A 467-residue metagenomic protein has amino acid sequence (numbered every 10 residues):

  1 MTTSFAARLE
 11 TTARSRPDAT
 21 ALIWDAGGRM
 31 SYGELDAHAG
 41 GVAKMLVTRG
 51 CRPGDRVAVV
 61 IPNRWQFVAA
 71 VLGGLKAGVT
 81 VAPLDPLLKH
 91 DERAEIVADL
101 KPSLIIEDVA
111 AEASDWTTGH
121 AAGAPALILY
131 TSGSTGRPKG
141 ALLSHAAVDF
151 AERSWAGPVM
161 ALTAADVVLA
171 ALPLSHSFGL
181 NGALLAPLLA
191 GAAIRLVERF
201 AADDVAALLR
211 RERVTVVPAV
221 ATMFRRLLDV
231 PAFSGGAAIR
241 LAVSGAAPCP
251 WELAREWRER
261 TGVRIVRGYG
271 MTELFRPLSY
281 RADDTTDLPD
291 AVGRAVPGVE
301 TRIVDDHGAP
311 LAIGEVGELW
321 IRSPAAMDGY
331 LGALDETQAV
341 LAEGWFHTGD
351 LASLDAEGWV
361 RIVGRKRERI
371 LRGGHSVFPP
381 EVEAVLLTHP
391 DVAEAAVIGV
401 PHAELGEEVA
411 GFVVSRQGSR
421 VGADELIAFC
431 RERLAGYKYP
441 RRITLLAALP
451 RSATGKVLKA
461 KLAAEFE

Functional and structural regions predicted by a protein language model:
T2, P17-T20, S114-Y130, R137 (+1 more regions): Conserved pre-ATP/AMP-binding loop-to-beta segment of ANL
T2, T20-A58, P62-R64, V68 (+4 more regions): Conserved AMP-binding/adenylate-forming core of the ANL superfamily
S31-E34, A126-R153: Conserved AMP-binding A3 loop
D149-V167, S175-V216, V230: Conserved AMP-binding/adenylation subdomain of ANL enzymes
V214-A219, L228-D287, E300: Gly/Ser/Thr-rich phosphate-binding loop
L288, R302-W320, A356-E357, S419-A423 (+1 more regions): Conserved beta-loop-beta connector loops within the AMP-binding
R294-G298, H307-A339, H375-V377: Conserved ATP/PPi-binding loop(s) of AMP-dependent carboxylate-activating enzymes
S323, D328-G329, L351-K438, A448 (+2 more regions): AMP-binding/adenylate-forming catalytic core of the ANL superfamily
